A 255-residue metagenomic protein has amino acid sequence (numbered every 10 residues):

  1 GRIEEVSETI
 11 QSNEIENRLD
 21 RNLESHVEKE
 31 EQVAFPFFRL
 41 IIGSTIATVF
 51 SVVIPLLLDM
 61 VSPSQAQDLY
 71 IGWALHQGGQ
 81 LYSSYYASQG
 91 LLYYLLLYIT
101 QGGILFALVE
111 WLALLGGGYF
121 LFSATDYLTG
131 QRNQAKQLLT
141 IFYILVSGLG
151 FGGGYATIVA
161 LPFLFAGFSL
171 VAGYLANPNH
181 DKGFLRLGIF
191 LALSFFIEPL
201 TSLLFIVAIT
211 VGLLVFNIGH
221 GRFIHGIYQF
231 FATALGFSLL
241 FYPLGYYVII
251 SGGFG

Functional and structural regions predicted by a protein language model:
G1-V53: Start-transfer (signal-anchor) and selected internal transmembrane alpha helices of multi-pass inner/ER membrane
L57-I71, L81-L96: Extracytoplasmic catalytic/substrate-binding loops of multi-pass membrane glycan-assembly enzymes
A87, L91, Q101-Y119: Loop-to-helix entry region of an early transmembrane alpha helix in multi-pass inner-membrane enzymes
G118-G148, L161-P162: Transmembrane-helix signature of polytopic, membrane-embedded enzymes that assemble or transfer cell-envelope glycans
T129, F165-R186: Membrane-interface transmembrane helices that cradle and orient dolichyl/undecaprenyl
G183-P199, F205-T210: Membrane-interface alpha helices of multi-pass inner-membrane proteins
L204-G236: Perimembrane helix-loop-helix junctions
H225-G255: Transmembrane-lumen/periplasm boundary regions of multi-pass, lipid-linked membrane glycan transferases
